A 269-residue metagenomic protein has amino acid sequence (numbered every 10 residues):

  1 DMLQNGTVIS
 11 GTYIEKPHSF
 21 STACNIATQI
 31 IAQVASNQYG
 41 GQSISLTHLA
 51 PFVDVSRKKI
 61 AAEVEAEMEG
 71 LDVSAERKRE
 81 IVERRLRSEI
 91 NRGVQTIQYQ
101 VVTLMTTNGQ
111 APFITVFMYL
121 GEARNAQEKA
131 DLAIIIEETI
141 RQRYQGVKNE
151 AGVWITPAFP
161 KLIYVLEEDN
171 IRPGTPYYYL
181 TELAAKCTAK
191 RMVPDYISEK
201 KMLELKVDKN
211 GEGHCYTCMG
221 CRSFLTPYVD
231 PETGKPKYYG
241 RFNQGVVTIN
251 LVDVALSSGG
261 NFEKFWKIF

Functional and structural regions predicted by a protein language model:
D1-F269: Conserved catalytic cores of very large enzyme subunits
